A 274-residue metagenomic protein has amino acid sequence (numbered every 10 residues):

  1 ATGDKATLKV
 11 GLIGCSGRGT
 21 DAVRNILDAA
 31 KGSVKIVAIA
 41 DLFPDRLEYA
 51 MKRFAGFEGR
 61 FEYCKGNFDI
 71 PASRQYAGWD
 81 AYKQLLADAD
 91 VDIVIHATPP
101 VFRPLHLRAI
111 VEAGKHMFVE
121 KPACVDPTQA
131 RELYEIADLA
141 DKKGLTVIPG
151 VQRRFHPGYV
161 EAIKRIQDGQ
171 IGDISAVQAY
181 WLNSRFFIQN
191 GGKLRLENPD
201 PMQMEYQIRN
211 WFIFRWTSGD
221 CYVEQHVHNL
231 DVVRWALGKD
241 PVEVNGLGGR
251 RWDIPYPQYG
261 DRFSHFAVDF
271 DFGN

Functional and structural regions predicted by a protein language model:
A1-N67, H156, V233: N-terminal Rossmann-like dinucleotide-binding module
G14, R18, K143-P149, R153-G260 (+1 more regions): Predominantly a Rossmann-like dinucleotide-binding segment in NAD(P)-dependent oxidoreductases
D21-N25, Y49-K52, L105-A109, T128-A130 (+2 more regions): Short, solvent-exposed loop/turn and secondary-structure capping segments
I39, V94, V177: Receiver (REC) domain switch-region micro-motif
F57-H96: A structured beta-alpha segment of the ubiquitous adenosine-cofactor-binding alpha/beta core
P100, P104-F155, G169: Beta-strand-loop-alpha-helix segment that lines the small-molecule cofactor/substrate pocket of alpha/beta enzymes
D269-N274: Active-site beta-strand termini and strand-to-loop segments that position acidic
